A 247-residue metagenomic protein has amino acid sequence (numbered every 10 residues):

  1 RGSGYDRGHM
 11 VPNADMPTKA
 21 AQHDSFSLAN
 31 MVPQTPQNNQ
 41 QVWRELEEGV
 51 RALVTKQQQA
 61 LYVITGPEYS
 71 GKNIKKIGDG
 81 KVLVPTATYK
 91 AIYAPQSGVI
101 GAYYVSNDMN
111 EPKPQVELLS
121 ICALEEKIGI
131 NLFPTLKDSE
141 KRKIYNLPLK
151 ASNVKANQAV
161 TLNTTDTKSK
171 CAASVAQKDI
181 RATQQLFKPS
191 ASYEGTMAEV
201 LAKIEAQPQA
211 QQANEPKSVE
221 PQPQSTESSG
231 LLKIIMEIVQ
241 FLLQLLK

Functional and structural regions predicted by a protein language model:
R1-K247: Domain-level detector of nuclease and nuclease-like folds in predominantly extracellular/periplasmic contexts
